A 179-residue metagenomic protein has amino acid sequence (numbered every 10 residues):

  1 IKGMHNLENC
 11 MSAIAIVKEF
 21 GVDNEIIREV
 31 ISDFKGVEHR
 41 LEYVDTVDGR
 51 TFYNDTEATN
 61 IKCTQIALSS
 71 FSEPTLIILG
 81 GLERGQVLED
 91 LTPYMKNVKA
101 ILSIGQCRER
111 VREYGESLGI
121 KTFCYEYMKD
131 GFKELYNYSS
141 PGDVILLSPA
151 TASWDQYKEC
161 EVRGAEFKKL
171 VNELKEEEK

Functional and structural regions predicted by a protein language model:
I1-N97: Nucleotide phosphate-binding/pyrophosphate-handling subdomain across enzymes that bind or process nucleotide phosphates
R50-T51, S153-Y157: A short acidic, helix-capping loop that chelates divalent metal ions and anchors anionic groups
G85, E109-R110, A152-D155: Short, active-site-adjacent cap segments at secondary-structure transitions
L88-D143, K179: C-terminal helical cap/extension that packs against the catalytic core of soluble nucleotide-cofactor enzymes
L146-A150: Short beta-strands and strand-loop turn motifs
L170-K179: Short, flexible loop segments at boundaries between secondary-structure elements
